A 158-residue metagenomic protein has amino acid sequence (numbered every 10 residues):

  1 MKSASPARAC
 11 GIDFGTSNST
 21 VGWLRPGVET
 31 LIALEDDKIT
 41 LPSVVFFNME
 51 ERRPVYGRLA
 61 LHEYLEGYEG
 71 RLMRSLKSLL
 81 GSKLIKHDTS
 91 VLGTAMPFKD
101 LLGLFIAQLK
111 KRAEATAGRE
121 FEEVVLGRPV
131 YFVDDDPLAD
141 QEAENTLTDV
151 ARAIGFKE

Functional and structural regions predicted by a protein language model:
M1, K157-E158: Charged, flexible boundary elements
K2-L31: Gly/Thr-rich phosphate-binding beta-strand-loop-beta motif of the actin/hexokinase/Hsp70
G27-K157: Phosphate-binding loop and its immediate beta->loop->alpha context in nucleotide/phosphate-handling enzymes
